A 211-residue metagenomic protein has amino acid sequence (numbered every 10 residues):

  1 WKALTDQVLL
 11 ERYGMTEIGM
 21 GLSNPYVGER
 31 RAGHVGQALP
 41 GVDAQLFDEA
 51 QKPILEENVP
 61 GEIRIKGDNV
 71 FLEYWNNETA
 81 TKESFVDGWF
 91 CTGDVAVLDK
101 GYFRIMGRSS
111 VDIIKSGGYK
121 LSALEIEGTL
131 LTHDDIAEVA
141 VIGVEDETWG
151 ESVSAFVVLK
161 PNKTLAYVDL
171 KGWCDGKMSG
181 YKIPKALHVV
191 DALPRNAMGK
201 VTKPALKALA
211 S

Functional and structural regions predicted by a protein language model:
W1-R31, D43, A50: Gly/Ser/Thr-rich phosphate-binding loop
K2-A3, Q37, T132, G176: Solvent-exposed polar/charged
L10-T16, G36-A38, I142-E145, H188: Beta-strand->loop->alpha-helix junctions that form or flank phosphate-binding loops in nucleotide-handling enzymes
G14, G67, L72-E73, E83 (+4 more regions): AMP-binding/adenylate-forming catalytic core of the ANL superfamily
Q37-G41, K52-S84, Y102, L121: Conserved ATP/PPi-binding loop(s) of AMP-dependent carboxylate-activating enzymes
L39-V42, I136, P184: Core-facing hydrophobic residues within beta-strands of well-ordered domains
D43-A44, A192: Generic short beta-strand
